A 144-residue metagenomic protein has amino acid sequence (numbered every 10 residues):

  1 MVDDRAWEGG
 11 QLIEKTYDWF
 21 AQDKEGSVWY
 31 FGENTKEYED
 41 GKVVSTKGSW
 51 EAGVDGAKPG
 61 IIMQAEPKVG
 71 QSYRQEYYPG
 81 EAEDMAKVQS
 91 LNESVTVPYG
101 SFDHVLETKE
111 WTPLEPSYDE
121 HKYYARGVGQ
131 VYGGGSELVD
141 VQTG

Functional and structural regions predicted by a protein language model:
M1-G144: Conserved functional acidic sites
